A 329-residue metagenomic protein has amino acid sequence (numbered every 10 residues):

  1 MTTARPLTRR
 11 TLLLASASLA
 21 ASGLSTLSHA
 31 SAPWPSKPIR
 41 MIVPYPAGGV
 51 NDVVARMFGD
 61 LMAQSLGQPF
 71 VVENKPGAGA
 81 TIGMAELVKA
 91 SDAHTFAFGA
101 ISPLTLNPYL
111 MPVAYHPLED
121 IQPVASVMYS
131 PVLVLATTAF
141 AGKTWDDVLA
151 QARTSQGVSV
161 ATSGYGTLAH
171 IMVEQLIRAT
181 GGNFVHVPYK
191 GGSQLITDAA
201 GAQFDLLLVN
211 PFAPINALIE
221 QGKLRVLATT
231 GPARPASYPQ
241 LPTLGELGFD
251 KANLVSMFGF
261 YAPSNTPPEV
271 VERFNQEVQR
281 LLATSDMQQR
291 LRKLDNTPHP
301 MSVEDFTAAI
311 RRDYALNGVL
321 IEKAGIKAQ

Functional and structural regions predicted by a protein language model:
T2-L14, S18-P33: N-terminal twin-arginine translocation
L27-M41, S91-H94, L149-V158, E220-K223 (+2 more regions): Immediate post-signal peptide segment of exported/extracytoplasmic ligand-binding proteins
A30-D120, Y165, A169, G181-L208 (+2 more regions): N-terminal (or domain-start) structured segment
S36-P38, E220, E246, P268-Q329: An extracytoplasmic/periplasmic, membrane-proximal ligand-sensing/linker region
K89-H94, Y109-Q194, L244, M257-R290: Hinge/capping helix and adjacent helix->loop/strand transition within the periplasmic-binding protein
Y129, P214-A283, A315: C-terminal lobe and pocket-closing loops of periplasmic/extracytoplasmic Venus-flytrap solute-binding proteins
S159-Y165, A169-L241: Ligand-binding pocket segment of bilobal, Venus flytrap-like solute-binding proteins
